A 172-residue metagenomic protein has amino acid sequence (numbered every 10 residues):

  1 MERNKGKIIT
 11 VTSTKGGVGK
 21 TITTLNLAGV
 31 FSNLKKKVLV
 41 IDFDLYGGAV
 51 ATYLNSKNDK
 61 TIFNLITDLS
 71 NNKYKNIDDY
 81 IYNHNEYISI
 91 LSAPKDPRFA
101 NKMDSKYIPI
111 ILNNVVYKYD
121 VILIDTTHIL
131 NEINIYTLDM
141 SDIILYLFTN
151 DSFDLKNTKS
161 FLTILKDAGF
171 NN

Functional and structural regions predicted by a protein language model:
M1-I8, T163, D167-G169: Acidic-aromatic/histidine active-site loop/patch
E2-I41: Walker A (P-loop) phosphate-binding motif
K5, L34, H84-N85, Y117-K118 (+1 more regions): Short loop/turn elements that form and flank the Walker-type P-loop nucleotide-binding site in RecA-like NTPase cores
K15, P94, T149-N150: Residue-level signal for short, function-critical loop segments
N26, Y53-S56, D104-K106, Y136-D139 (+1 more regions): Short, glycine/charged-enriched secondary-structure capping and boundary segments
F31-I90: Phosphate-binding loop that captures ATP/GTP phosphates
L69-L130, L155: Cytosolic-facing regulatory segments adjacent to core modules
I110, V116-V121, T126-N172: Conserved catalytic-core segment of NTP-binding enzymes
